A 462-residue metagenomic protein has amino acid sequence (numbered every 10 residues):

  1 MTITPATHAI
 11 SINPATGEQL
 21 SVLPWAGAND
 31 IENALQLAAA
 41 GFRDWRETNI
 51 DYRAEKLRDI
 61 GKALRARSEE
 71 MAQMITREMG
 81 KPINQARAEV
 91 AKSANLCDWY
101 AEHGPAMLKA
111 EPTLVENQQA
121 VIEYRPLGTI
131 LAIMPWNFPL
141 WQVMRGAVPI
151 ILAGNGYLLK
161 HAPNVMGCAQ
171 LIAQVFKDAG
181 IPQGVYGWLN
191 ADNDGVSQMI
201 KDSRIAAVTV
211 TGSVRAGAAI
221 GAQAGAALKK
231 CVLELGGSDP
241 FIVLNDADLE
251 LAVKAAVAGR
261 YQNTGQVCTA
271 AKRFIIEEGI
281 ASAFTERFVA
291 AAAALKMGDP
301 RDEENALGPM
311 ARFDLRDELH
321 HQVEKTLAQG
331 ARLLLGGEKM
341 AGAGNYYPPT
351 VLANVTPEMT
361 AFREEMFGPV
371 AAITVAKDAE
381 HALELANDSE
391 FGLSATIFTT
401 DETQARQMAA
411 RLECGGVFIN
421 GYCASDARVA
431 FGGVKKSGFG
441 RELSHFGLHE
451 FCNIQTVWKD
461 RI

Functional and structural regions predicted by a protein language model:
M1-Q118: N-terminal Rossmann-like NAD(P)+-binding subdomain of aldehyde/semialdehyde dehydrogenases
A6-A9, A271, L393: Short loop/turn microsegments at loop-to-beta-strand junctions
T16-V22, I205, I242, K296 (+3 more regions): Conserved C-terminal structural/oligomerization subdomain of aldehyde/semialdehyde dehydrogenase
G17, R53, I75, C97 (+9 more regions): Residue-level signal for inorganic ion chemistry
Q19-A26, G41-E47, A132, F241-L244 (+5 more regions): Short, well-ordered beta-strand elements within core beta-sheets of diverse protein domains
F42, R46, G61-S68, A72 (+18 more regions): Structural signal for hydrophobic packing residues in well-ordered secondary-structure cores of soluble enzyme domains
K109-L251, A376: Rossmann-like NAD(P) dinucleotide-binding subdomain of oxidoreductase/dehydrogenase enzymes
R215-T356, I419: ALDH superfamily catalytic-core signature
